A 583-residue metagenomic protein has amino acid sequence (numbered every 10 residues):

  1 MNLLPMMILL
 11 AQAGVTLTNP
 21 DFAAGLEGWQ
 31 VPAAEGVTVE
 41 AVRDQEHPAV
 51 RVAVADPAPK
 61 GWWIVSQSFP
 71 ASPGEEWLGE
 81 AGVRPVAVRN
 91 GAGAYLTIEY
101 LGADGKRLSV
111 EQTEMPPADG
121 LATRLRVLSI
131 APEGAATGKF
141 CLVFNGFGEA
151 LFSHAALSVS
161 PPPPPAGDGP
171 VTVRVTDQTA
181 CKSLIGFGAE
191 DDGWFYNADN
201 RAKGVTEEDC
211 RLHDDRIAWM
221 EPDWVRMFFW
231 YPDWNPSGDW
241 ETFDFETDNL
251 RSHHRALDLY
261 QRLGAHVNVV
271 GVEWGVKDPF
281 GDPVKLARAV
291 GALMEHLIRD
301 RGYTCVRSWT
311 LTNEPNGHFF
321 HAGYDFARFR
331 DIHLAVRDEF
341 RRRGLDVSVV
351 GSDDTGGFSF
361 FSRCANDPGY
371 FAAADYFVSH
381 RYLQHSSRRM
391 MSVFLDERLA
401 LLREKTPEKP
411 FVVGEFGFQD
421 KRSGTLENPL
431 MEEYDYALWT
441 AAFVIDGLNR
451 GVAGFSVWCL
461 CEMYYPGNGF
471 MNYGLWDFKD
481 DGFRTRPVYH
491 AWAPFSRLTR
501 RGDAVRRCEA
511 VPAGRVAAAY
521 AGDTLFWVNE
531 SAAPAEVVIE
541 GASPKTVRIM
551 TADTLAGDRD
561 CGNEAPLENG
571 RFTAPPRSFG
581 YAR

Functional and structural regions predicted by a protein language model:
L9-D177, G204, D244, E530: Extracellular and organelle-lumenal recognition/adhesion modules and their flexible linkers in secreted
P163-E208, D215-R216: N-terminal carbohydrate-binding accessory modules
A189, L293, W309, F377 (+3 more regions): Conserved, mostly hydrophobic/aromatic
I217-Q384: Substrate-binding cleft and catalytic face of glycoside hydrolase catalytic domains, especially the flexible beta-alpha
S379-T425: Glycoside hydrolase catalytic-domain groove-lining segments
V413, G417-T499, D503-G514: Aromatic/acidic polysaccharide-binding cleft in carbohydrate-active enzymes
A510-S543, M550-T554, R577-Y581: Carbohydrate-binding surface patches
G562-R583: C-terminal beta-strand-rich structural cap/linker in extracellular carbohydrate-active enzymes
